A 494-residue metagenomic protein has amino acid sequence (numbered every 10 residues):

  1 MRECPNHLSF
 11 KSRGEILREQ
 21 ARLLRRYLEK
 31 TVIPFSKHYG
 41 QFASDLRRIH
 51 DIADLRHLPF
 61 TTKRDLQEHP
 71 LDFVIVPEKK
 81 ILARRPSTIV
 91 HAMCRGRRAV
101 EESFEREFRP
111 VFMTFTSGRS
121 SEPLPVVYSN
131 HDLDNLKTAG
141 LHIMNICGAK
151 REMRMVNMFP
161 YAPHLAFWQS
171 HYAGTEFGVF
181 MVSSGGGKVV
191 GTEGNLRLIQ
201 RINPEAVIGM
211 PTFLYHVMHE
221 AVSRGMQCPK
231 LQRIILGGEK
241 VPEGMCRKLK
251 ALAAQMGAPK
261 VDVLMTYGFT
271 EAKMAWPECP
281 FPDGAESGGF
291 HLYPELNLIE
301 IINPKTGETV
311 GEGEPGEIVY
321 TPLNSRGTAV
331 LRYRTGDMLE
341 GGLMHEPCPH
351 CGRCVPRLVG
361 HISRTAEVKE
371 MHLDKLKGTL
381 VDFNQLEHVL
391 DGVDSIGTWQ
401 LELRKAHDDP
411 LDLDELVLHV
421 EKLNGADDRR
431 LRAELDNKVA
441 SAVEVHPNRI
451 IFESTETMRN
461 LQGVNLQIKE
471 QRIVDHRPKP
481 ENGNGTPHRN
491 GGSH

Functional and structural regions predicted by a protein language model:
M1-F115, S121-T138, H142, I146 (+4 more regions): Nucleotide 5′-phosphate-binding alpha/beta core
M1-L8, R64-L264, E271-A272, W276-P282 (+1 more regions): Active-site phosphate/ATP/adenylate-binding loop shared across adenylate-forming ligases
S121, G225, T306-G307, I468: Detector for glycine-centered tight turns/loop "hinges" at secondary-structure junctions
M158, L236-G237, H419-E421, Q471: Short hydrophobic segments within beta-strands
Q200, R224-Q227, G311, L331 (+2 more regions): Extracytoplasmic/secreted proteins and extracellular or luminal domains
V207, V319-N448, I468: AMP-binding/adenylate-forming catalytic core of the ANL superfamily
V241-E346: Conserved AMP-binding/adenylate-forming
G268, M338, A406-D409, F452-M458: A glycine-rich phosphate-binding loop feature that marks nucleotide/adenosyl-phosphate handling sites
